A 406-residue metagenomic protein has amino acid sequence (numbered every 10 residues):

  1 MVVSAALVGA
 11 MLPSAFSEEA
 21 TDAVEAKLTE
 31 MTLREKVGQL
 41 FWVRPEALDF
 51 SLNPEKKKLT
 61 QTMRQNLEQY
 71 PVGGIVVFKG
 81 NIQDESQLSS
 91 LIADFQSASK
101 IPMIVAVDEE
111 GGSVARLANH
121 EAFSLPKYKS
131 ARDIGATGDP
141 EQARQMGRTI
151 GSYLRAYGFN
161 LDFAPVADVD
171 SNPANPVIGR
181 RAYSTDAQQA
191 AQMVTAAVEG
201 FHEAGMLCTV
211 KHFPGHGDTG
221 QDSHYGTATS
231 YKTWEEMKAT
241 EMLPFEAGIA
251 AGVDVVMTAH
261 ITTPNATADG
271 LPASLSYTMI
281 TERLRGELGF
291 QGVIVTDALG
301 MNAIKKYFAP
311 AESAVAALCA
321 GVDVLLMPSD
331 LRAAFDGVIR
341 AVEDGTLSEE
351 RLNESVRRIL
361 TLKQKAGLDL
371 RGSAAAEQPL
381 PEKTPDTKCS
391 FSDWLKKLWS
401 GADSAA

Functional and structural regions predicted by a protein language model:
V2-A10, D108: Bacterial N-terminal signal peptides
L7-Q65, Y70, G286-E287, K305-A406: Preference for extracellular/luminal or secreted protein segments
K27-T32, F50-T62, N81-M103, S113-A115 (+3 more regions): Second-shell residues forming the walls of enzyme active-site clefts
W42, V76, D162-F163, T209 (+2 more regions): Conserved beta-strand positions in the central sheet of alpha/beta enzyme cores
Q65-K79, P264-N265: A short aromatic-anchored loop/beta-hairpin motif
V72-F78, N160-D168, G321-L325: Divalent metal-dependent hydrolysis catalytic cores, especially in the metallo-beta-lactamase
M103-G147: Substrate-binding cleft of extracellular glycoside hydrolase catalytic domains
K129-F159, A164-V198, H202: A substrate-binding/cap region within the structured catalytic cores of diverse enzymes
